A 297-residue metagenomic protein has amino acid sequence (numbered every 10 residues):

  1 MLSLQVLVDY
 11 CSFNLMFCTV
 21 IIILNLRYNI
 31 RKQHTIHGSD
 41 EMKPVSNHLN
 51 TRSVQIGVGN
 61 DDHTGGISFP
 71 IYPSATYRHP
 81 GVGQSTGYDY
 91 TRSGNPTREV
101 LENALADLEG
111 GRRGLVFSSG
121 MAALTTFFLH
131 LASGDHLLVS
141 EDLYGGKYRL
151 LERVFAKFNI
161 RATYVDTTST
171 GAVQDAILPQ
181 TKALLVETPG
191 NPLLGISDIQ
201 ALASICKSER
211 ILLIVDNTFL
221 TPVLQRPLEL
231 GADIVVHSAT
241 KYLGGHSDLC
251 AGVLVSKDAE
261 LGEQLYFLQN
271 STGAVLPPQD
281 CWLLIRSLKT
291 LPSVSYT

Functional and structural regions predicted by a protein language model:
M42-N95, L101-A104: N-terminal "arm"/small-domain region of PLP-dependent enzymes with the aminotransferase-like
T76-A122, H130, G146-R153, F158: Conserved N-terminal alpha-helix of the aminotransferase class I/II PLP-enzyme fold
H130-K147, V165-D166: Conserved PLP-anchoring active-site segment centered on the Schiff-base-forming lysine
E152-P189, L193-A201: PLP-dependent aminotransferase-class I/II
P189-L212, F219-R226: Active-site core of PLP-dependent enzymes with the aminotransferase class I/II
A232-T290: Active-site PLP attachment segment
Y296-T297: Conserved small/polar residues in nucleotide/adenosyl-binding loops
